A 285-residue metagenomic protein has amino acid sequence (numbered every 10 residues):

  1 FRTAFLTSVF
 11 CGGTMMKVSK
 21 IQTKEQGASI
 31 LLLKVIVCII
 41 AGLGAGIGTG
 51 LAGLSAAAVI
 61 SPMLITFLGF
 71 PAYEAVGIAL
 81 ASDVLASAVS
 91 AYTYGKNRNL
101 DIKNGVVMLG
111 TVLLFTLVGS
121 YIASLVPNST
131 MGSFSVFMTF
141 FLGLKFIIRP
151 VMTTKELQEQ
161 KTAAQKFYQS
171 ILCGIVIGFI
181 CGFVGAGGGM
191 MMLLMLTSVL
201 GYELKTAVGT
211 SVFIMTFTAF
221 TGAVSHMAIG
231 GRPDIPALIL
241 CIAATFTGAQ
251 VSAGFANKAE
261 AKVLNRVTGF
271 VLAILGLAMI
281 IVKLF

Functional and structural regions predicted by a protein language model:
R2-A45, S61, I65-F67, A72 (+3 more regions): Juxtamembrane transmembrane-helix boundary motif
G50-A56, N97-L100, L200-V208: Membrane-helix interface "capping/anchor" motifs
L51-I60, G185-M195: Transmembrane helix boundary and interhelical junction motifs in multipass membrane proteins
P71-I78, Y202-V212: Membrane-interface alpha-helices at helix entry/exit sites of multi-pass transporters
A79-D83, S211, M215, L238 (+1 more regions): Short hydrophobic/aromatic, small-residue-rich stretches within specific transmembrane helices of secondary active
A81-A91, G189-L196: Hydrophobic, membrane-facing alpha-helical anchors
A81-V89, L114-F115, I214-T221: Membrane-embedded alpha-helical segments of transport systems, primarily multispan ion/solute transporters
